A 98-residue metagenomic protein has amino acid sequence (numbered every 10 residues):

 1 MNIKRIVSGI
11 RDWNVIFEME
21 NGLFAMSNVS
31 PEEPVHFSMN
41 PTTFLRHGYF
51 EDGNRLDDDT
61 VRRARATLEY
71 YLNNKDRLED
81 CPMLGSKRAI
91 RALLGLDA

Functional and structural regions predicted by a protein language model:
M1-N2, A92-A98: Short intrinsically disordered terminal tails
M1-P34: Amphipathic, interaction-prone secondary-structure segments
N21-L84, R88: Acidic, low-complexity, intrinsically disordered interaction modules
